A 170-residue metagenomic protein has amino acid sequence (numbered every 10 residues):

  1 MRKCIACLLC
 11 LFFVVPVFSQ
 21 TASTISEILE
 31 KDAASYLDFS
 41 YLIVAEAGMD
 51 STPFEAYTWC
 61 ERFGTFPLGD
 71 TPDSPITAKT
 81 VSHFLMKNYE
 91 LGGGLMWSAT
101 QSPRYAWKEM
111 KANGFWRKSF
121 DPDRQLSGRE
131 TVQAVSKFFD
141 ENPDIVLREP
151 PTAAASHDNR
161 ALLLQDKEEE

Functional and structural regions predicted by a protein language model:
M1-C4: Positively charged n-region of N-terminal signal peptides that target proteins for export
A6-C7, V17: Cleavable N-terminal signal peptides
C10-L11: Short, linear, compositionally biased motifs with a strong N-terminal bias
S19-T52, F66-E170: Terminal recognition/anchoring or ligand-binding modules at protein termini
A56-F63: Membrane-interface interhelical connector segments
